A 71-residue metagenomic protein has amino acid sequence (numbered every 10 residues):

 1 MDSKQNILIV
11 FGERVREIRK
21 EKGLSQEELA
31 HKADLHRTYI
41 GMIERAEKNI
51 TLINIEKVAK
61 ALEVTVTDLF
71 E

Functional and structural regions predicted by a protein language model:
M1-V10: A detector for short, charged/polar N-terminal pre-domain segments
E13-H31: Short basic helix-loop element that most often maps to the first helix and adjoining turn of HTH DNA-binding modules
V15, L29-A30, I40-I43, L69: Conserved hydrophobic/aromatic packing and binding residues within compact polymer-binding modules
K32, A61-L62: Residue cluster at the C-terminal edge of the helix-turn-helix DNA-binding motif
D34-K48: Recognition helix of helix-turn-helix/homeodomain-like DNA-binding domains that insert into the DNA major groove
E47-K57: Short, basic-rich loop-to-helix N-cap that marks the start of a DNA-contacting helix
E63-E71: Short C-terminal boundary/hinge segments that cap the last helix of small helical domains
